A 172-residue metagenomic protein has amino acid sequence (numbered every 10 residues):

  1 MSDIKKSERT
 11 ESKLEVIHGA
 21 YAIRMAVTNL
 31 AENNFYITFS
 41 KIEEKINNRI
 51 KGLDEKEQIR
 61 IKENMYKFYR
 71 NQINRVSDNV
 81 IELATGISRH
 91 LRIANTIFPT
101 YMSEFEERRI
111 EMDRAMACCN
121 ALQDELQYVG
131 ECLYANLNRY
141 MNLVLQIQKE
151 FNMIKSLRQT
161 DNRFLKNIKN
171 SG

Functional and structural regions predicted by a protein language model:
M1-G172: Amphipathic alpha-helical assembly/interaction segments
